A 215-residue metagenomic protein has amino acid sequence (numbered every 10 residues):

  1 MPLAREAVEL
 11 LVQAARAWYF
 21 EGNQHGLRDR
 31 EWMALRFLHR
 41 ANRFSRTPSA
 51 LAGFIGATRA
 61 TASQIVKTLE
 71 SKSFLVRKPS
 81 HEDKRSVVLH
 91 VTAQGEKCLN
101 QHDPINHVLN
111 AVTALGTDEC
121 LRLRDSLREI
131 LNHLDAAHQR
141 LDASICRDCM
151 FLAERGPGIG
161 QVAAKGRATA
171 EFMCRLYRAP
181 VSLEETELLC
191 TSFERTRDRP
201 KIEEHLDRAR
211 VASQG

Functional and structural regions predicted by a protein language model:
M1-H25: N-terminal leader segment of winged-helix/HTH proteins
E6, Q13, M33-F37, K97 (+1 more regions): Pre-recognition alpha-helix immediately N-terminal to the DNA-recognition helix within helix-turn-helix or winged-helix
Y19-T58: N-terminal helix-turn-helix DNA-binding core of bacterial DNA-binding proteins
R40, S80-H81, E154, A179: Short polar/acidic secondary-structure junctions
R43-V87: Canonical helix-turn-helix DNA-binding module
E70-C120: Charged, amphipathic alpha-helical coiled-coil/dimerization segments
Q101-S144, D148-M150: Terminal interaction helix/tail motif
N132-G215: Mid-protein regulatory/catalytic core that forms ligand/cofactor-binding pockets and protein-protein interaction
